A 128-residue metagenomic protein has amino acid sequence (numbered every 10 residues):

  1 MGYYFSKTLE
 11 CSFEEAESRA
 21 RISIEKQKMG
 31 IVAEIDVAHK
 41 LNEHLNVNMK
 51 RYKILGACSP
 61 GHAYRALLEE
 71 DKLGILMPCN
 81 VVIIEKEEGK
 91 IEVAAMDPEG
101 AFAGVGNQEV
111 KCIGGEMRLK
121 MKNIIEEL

Functional and structural regions predicted by a protein language model:
M1-Q27: Terminal, regulation- and interaction-focused segments at domain boundaries
M1-Y3, E25, V47-K50, K86: Short glycine-enriched loop/turn motifs at secondary-structure junctions
R21, A38-H39, K122: Short glycine-/small-residue-rich flexible loop motifs, especially phosphate/cofactor-binding loops
K26, E43-H44, E127: Residues at alpha-helix termini
G30-V32, D36-C79: Compact, glycine-rich, soluble single-domain proteins
N80-G106: Beta-strand/loop substructures that line and gate deep hydrophobic ligand-binding cavities in soluble
G104-L128: Well-ordered alpha/beta subsegment
